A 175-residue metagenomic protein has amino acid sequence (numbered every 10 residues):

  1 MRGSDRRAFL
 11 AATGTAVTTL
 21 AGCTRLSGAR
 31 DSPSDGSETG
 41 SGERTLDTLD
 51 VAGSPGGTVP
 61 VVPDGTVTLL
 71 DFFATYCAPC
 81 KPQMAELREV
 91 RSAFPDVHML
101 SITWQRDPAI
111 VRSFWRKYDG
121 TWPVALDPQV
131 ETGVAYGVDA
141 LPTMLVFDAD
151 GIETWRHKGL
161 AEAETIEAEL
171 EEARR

Functional and structural regions predicted by a protein language model:
M1-A21: N-terminal secretory signal peptides and thylakoid transit peptides that target proteins across membranes
T18-L49, S113: N-proximal helix/coil linker or "cap" segments that precede and/or mark the start of modular domains
T45-V67: A short beta-strand-turn-helix
P63-T68, V111, G120: Conserved N-terminal glycine/acidic-rich loop preference
D71-A78, W104: Aromatic-flanked redox-active Cys/Sec active sites in thiol-based oxidoreductases, especially the WC-centered
K81-Y118, P128, T132-V134: Structural microenvironment flanking redox-active thiols in thiol-disulfide oxidoreductases
W115-R156: Short, internal strand/loop/helix patches that form the active-site neighborhood or redox-interaction surface
D148-R175: Thiol-/selenol-based redox modules, centered on thioredoxin-like and closely related oxidoreductase domains
